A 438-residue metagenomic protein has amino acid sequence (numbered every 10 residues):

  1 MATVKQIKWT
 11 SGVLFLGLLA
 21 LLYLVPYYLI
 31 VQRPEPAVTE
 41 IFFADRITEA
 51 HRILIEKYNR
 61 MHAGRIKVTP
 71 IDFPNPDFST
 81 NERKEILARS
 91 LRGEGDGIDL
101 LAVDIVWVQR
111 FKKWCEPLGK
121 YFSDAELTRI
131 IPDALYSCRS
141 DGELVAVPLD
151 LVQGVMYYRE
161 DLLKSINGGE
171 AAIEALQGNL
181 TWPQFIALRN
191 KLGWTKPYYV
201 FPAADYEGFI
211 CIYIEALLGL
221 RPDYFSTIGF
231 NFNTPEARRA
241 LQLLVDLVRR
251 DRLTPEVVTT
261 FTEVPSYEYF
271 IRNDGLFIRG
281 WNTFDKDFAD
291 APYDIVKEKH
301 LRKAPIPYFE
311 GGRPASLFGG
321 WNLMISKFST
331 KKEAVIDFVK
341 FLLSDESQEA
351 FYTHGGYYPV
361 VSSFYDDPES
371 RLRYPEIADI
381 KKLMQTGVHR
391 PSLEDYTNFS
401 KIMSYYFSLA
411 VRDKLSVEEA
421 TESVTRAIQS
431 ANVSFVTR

Functional and structural regions predicted by a protein language model:
A2-Y27, K382-R438: Conserved C-terminal helix/tail region of periplasmic/extracytoplasmic solute-binding proteins
E35-T48, I66-F73, L100, V145: Short, well-ordered beta-strand elements
G64-I130, I166, Y269, L276-F277 (+1 more regions): Extracytoplasmic "Venus flytrap"/periplasmic binding protein-like
L101-V155, P183-I186, E298-P307, E369-L372 (+1 more regions): Hinge/lid segment of periplasmic solute-binding proteins
L144-L149, G154, T181-N233, G275: Extracytoplasmic/periplasmic solute-binding protein
I186-G193, T227-E263, R302, I306: Glycine-centered hinge/linker elements that transmit conformational signals in sensory and ligand-binding systems
R249-R252, P292-Y358, S362, Y405: Extracytoplasmic/periplasmic substrate-recognition and gating elements
K299-Y308, Y352-Y405, L409, V433 (+1 more regions): Long, aromatic- and glycine/proline-rich binding clefts that accommodate carbohydrate-like moieties
